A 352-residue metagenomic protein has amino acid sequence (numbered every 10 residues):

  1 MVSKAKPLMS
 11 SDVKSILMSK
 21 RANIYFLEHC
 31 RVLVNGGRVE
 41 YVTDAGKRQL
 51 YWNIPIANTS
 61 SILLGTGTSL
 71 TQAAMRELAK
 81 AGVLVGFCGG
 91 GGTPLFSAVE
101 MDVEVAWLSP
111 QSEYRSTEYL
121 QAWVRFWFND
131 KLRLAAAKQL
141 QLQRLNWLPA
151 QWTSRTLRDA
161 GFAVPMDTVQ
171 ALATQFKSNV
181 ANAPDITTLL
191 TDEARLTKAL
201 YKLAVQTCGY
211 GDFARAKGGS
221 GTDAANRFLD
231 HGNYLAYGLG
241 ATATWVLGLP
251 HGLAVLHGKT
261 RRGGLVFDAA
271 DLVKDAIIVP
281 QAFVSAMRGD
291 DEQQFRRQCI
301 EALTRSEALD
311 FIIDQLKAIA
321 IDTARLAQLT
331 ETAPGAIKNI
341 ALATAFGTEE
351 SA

Functional and structural regions predicted by a protein language model:
V2-C30, G37, V42, K80 (+1 more regions): Active-site helix-to-loop segments that bind/position phosphate- or nucleotide-bearing substrates and donors across
P7, K14-I16, V32-L63, T71: A positional/architectural concept
W52-L120: Glycine/small-residue-rich interface belts in oligomeric ring/scaffold proteins and their assembly partners
